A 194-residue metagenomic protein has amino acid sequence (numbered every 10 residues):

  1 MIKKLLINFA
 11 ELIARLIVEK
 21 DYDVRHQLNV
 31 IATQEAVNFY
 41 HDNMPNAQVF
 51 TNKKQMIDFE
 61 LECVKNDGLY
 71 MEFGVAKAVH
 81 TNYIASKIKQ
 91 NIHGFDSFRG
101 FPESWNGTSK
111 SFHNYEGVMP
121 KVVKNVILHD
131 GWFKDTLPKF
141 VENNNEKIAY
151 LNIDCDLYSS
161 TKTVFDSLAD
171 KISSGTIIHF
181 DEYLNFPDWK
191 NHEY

Functional and structural regions predicted by a protein language model:
M1-P45: Membrane-proximal basic amphipathic "stem/tether" segments
F9, Q55-M56: Short, Lys/Arg-rich amphipathic segments at extreme N-termini
L28-A32, K53, L168-I172: Short hydrophobic/aromatic-rich motifs at helix boundaries and adjacent loops
E35-M44, D58, C63-Y194: S-adenosylmethionine/decaboxylated-SAM
N43-Q55: Conserved SAM-binding loop and adjacent beta-strand
